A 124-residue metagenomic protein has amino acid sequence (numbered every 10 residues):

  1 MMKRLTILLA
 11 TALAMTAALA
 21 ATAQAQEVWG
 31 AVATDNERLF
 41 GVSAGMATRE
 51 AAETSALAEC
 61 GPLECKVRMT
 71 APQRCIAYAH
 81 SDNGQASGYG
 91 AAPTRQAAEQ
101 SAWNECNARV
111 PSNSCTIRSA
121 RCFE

Functional and structural regions predicted by a protein language model:
M2-L8, L19-E124: Helix-coil modules at protein/domain termini and other flexible surface or pore-lining loops, especially C-terminal
A12-L13: Repetitive helical segments and hydrophobic/amphipathic motifs
